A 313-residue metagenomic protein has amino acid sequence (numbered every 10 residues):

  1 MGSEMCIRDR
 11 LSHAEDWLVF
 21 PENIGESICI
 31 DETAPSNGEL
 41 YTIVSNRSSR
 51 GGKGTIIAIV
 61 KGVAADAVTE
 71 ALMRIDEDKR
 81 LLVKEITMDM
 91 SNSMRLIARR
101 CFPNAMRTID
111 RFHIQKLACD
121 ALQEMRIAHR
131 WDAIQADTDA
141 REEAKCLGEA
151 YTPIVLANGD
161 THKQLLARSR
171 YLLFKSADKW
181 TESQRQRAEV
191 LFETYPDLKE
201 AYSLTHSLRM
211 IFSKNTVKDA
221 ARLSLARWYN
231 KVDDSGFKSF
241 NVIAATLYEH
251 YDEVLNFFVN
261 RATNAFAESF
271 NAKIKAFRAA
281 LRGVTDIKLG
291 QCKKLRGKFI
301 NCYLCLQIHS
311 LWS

Functional and structural regions predicted by a protein language model:
M1-I7: Short, small-residue-biased leader/transition segments that mark boundaries at the very start of proteins
L11-E85, M90-R100: RNase H-like nuclease fold core
S27, E85, M106-I109, N264: Hydrophobic "anchor" residues on beta-strands that sit immediately upstream of conserved functional sites
K61, K84, S213, L223 (+2 more regions): Acidic, glycine-enriched active-site microenvironments
D89, R99-E142, E268: Conserved beta-strand -> loop -> alpha-helix junction used to position metal-binding or nucleic-acid-contacting
T152-G236: Helix-loop elements that line ligand-binding/catalytic pockets
Y229-S313: Basic, amphipathic alpha-helical segments enriched in Lys/Arg and hydrophobic/aromatic residues
